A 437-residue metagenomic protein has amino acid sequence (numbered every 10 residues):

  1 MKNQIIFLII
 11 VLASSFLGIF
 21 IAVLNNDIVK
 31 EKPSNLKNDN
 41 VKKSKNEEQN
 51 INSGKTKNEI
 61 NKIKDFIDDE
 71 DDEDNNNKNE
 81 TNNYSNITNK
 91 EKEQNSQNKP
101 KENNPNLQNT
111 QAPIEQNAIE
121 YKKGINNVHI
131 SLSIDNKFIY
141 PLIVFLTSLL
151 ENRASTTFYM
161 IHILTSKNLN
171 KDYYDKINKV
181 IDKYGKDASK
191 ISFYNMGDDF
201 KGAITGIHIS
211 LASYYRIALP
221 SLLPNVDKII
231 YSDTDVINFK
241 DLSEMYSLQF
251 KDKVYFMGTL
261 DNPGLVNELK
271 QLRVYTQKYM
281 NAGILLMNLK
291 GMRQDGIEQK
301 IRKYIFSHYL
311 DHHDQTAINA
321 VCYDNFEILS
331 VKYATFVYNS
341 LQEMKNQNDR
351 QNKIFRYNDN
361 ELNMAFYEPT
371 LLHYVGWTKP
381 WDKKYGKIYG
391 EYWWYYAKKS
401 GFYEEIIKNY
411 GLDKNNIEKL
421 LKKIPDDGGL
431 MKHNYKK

Functional and structural regions predicted by a protein language model:
K2-P33, P113-V128, I134, L289-K437: A glycosyltransferase accessory/donor-loop signature
V29-A118: N-terminal, intrinsically disordered, polar/charged segments of Gram-positive cell-envelope systems that serve as
I139-A154: Histidine-anchored nucleotide/phosphate-binding helix
M160, T165-Y194: Acidic donor-binding segment of Leloir-type glycosyltransferases
K183-L219: Active-site-proximal specificity loops/subdomain of glycosyltransferases
I229: Short aromatic/hydrophobic "clamp" motif used to bind/position activated sugar donors
D233-I237: The conserved acidic donor/metal-binding loop of glycosyltransferases
N238-L269: Conserved donor-nucleotide/metal-binding helix-loop-beta segment in metal-dependent transferases, i.e., the alpha-helix
